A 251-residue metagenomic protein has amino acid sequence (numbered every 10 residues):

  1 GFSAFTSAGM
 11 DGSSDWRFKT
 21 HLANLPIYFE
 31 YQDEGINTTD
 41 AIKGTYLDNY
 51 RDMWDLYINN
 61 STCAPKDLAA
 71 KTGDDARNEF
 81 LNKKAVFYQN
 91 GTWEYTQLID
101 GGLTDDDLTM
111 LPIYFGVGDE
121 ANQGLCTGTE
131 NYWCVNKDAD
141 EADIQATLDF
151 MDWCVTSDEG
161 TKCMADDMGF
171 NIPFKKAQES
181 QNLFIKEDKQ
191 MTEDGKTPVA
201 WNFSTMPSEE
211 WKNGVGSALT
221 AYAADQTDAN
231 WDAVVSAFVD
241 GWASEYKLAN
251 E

Functional and structural regions predicted by a protein language model:
G1-D11, T156-D167, S244-E251: Bilobed periplasmic-binding protein-like "clamshell/Venus-flytrap" ligand-binding domains
G1-T39, A85: Extracytoplasmic/periplasmic solute-binding protein
T6, V86-G91, T109: Paired acidic/hydrophobic, glycine-rich loop segments that form the ligand-binding mouth/hinge of periplasmic-binding
G35-A70: Glycine-centered hinge/linker elements that transmit conformational signals in sensory and ligand-binding systems
T62, G101-D167: Extracytoplasmic/periplasmic substrate-recognition and gating elements
D67-N82: Short helix-initiation/N-cap motifs at beta->coil->alpha
G73, N90-Y95, T129-N131: Beta->alpha turn/N-cap motifs
E193-E251: Conserved C-terminal helix/tail region of periplasmic/extracytoplasmic solute-binding proteins
